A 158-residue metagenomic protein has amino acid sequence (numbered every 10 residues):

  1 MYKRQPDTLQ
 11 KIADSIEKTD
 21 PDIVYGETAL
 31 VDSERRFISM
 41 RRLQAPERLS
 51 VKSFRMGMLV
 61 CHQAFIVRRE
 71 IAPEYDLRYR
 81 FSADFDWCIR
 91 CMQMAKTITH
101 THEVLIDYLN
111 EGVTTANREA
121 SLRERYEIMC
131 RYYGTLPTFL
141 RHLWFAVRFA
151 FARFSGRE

Functional and structural regions predicted by a protein language model:
M1-Q5: Conserved small/polar residues in nucleotide/adenosyl-binding loops
P6-I38: Conserved donor NDP-sugar-binding/catalytic core segment of glycosyltransferases
D7-S15, D86-R90, E124-I128: Alpha-helical elements of Rossmann-like donor-binding domains used by nucleotide-donor carbohydrate transfer enzymes
D14-K18, Q93, T97, R131: Secondary-structure boundary motif
V24, S39-R41, H100-T101, P137-R141: Short, hydrophobic secondary-structure boundary micro-motifs
L30, H102, H142-W144: Acidic catalytic patch
M40-A120, E124: Conserved nucleotide-sugar donor-binding catalytic segment
C130-E158: Membrane-proximal basic amphipathic "stem/tether" segments
